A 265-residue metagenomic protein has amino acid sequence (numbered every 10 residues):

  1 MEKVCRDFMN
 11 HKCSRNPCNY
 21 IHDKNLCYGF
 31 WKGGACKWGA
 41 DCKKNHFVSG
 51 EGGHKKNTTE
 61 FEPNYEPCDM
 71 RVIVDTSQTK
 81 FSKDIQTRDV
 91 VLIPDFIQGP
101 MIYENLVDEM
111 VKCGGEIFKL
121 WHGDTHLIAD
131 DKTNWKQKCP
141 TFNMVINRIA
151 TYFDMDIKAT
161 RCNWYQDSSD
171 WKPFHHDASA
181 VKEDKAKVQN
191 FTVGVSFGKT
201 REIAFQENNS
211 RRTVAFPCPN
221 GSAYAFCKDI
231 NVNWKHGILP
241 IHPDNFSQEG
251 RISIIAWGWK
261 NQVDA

Functional and structural regions predicted by a protein language model:
M1-Y65: Cys/His Zn-binding finger modules involved in RNA regulation
G53-A265: Non-heme Fe(II) oxygenase metal-center motifs and adjacent flexible, charged/small-residue loops
